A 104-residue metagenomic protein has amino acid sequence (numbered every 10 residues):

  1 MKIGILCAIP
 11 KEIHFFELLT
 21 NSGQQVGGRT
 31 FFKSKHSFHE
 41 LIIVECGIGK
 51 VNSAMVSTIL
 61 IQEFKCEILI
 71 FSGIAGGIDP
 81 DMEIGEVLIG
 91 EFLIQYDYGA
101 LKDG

Functional and structural regions predicted by a protein language model:
M1-G104: Metabolite-binding pocket within alpha/beta catalytic cores that recognizes anionic/polar moieties
